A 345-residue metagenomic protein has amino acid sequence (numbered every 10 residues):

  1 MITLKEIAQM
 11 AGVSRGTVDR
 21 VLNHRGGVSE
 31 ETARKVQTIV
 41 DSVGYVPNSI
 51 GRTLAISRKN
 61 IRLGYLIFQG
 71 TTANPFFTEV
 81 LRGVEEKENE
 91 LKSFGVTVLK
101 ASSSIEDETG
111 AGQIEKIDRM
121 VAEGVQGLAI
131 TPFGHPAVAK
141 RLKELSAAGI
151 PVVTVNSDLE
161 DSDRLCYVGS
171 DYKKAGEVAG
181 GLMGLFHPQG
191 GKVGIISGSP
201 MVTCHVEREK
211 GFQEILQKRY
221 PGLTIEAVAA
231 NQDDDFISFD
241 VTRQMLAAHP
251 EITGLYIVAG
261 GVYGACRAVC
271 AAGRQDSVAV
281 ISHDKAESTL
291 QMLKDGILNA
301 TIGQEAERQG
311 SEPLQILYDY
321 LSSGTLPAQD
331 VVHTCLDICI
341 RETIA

Functional and structural regions predicted by a protein language model:
M1-T53, S57-K59: N-terminal helix-turn-helix DNA-binding module of bacterial transcription factors
S49-G110: Amphipathic helical "hinge" segments at domain boundaries
R58, Y167-K192, S238-F239, T289 (+1 more regions): Hydrophobic alpha-helical segments within soluble ligand-binding/sensing domains
Q69-F76, A101-G112, G134, V168-E177 (+5 more regions): Hinge/beta->alpha junction and helix N-cap segments in small-molecule ligand-binding domains
E90-G95, A148, L216-L223, A248-P250 (+1 more regions): Short helix-capping segments at alpha-helix termini
G127-E144, F212, A230-S288: Hydrophobic alpha-helical
F133-K174, A286-K294: Flexible loop/hinge segments that line or gate small-molecule binding clefts
C204, L216, E305-A345: Hinge/cleft segment of the Venus flytrap/periplasmic-binding protein
